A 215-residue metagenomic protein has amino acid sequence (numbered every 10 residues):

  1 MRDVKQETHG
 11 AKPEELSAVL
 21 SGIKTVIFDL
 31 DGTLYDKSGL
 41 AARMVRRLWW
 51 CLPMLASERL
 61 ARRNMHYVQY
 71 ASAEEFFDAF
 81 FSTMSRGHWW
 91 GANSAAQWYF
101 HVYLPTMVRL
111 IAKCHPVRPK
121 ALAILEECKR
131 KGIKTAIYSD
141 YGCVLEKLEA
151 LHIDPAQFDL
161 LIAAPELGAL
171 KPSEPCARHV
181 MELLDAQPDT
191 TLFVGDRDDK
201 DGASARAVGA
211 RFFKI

Functional and structural regions predicted by a protein language model:
R2-N64: Active-site neighborhood of HAD-like aspartate-dependent phosphohydrolases
S17, L34, A95-A96, K120-A123 (+2 more regions): Short glycine/proline-centered loop/turn elements that form peptide/ligand docking sites
V19-S21, K131-I133, L184-T190: Glycine-rich phosphate-binding loop signature in dinucleotide/nucleotide-binding domains
A61-T106: A metal-dependent, Asp-based hydrolase signature
P105-A136, E174: Short, acidic loop-to-helix structural element flanking the phosphoryl-transfer center in phosphate-processing enzymes
Y138-L192, K200: Substrate-recognition "cap/lid" segment bordering the active-site pocket of phosphatases
T190-I215: Acidic, Mg2+-coordinating phosphoryl-transfer loop and its flanking beta/alpha structural elements, shared across
